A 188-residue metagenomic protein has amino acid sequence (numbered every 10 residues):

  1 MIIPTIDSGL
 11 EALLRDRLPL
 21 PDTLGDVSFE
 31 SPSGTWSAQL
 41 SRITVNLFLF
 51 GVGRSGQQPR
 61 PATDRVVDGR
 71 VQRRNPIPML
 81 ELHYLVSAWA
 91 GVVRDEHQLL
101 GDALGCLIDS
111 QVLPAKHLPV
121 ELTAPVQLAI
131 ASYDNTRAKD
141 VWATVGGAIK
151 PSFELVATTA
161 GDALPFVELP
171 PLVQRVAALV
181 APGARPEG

Functional and structural regions predicted by a protein language model:
M1-D64: Small/polar-rich, solvent-exposed N-terminal microdomains that initiate assembly or binding
M1-L20, G69-T123, D162-G188: Charged, amphipathic alpha-helical segments and their flanking helix caps
P4-D7, T23-F29, Q127-I130, A148-K150 (+1 more regions): Basic, low-complexity intrinsically disordered segments
S31-S33, V67-G69, R137-V141: Short structured motifs
Q39-L40, R73-M79, V145-I149: Short glycine/proline-enriched loop/turn "hinge" motifs that connect secondary-structure elements and lie
R42-N46, M79-L85, P125, K150-E154: Broad gene-expression machinery/nucleic-acid interaction feature
F50-V52, S87-W89, V156-D162: Solvent-exposed residues in well-ordered beta-strands and their adjoining turns, especially edge/terminal strands
Q98, I108-A160: Acidic-leaning, charged glycine-interspersed low-complexity segments
